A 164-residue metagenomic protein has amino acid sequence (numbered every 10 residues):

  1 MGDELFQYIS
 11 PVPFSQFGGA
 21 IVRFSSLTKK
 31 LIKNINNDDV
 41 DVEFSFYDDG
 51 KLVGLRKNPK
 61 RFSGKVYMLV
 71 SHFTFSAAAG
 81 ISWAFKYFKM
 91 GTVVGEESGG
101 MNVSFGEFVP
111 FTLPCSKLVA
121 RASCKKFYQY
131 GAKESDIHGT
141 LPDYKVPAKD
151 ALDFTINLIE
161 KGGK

Functional and structural regions predicted by a protein language model:
M1-K164: C-terminal "post-core" interaction segments
